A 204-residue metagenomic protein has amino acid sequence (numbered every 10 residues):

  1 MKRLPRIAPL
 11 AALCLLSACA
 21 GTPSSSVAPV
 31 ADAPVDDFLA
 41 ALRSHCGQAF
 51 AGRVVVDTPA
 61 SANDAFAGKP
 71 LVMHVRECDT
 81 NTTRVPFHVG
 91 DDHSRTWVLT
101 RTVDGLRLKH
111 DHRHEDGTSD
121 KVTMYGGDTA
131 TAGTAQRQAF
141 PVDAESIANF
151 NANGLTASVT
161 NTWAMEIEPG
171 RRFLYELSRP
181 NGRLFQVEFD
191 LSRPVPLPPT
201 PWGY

Functional and structural regions predicted by a protein language model:
M1-P9: Bacterial N-terminal signal peptides that target proteins for export
L15-A18: C-terminal motif of bacterial Sec signal peptides marking the signal peptidase cleavage site
A20-P23: Bacterial signal peptide processing site
V30-A62: Tryptophan-anchored aromatic micro-motifs
C46-A51, C78-P86, L106-R107, G170-Y175: Short, hydrophobic/aromatic-rich segments at coil-to-beta transitions
A51-T80: Short, solvent-exposed loop/hinge segments that bridge or flank secondary-structure elements
W97-N149: An exposed acidic His-Trp-rich patch
T123-D128, G170-Y204: Edge beta-strand at a domain terminus
